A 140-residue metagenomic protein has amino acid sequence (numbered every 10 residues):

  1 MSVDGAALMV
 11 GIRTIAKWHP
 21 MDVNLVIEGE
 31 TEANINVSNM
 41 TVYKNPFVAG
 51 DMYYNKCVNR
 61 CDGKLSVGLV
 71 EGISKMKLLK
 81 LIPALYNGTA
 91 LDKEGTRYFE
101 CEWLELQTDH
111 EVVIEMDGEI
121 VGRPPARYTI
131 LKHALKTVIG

Functional and structural regions predicted by a protein language model:
M1-G140: Long C-terminal subdomains/extensions of small-metabolite kinases
